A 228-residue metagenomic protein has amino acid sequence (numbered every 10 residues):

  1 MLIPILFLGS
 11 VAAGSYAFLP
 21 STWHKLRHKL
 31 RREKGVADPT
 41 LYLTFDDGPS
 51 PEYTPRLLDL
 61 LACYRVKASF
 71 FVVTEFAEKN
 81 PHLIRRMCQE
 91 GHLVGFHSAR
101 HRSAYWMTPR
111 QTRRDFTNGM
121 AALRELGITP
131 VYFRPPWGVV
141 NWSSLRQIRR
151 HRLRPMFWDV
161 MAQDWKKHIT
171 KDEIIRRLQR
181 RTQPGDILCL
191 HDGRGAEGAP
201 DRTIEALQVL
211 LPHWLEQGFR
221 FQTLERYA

Functional and structural regions predicted by a protein language model:
M1-L19: Hydrophobic alpha-helical topogenic segments used for membrane insertion/localization
L19-Y105, Q111, T117-A122, I128 (+1 more regions): Active-site beta->alpha N-cap acidic-glycine motif
S21-V36, C63-R65, E78, A199-A228: C-terminal domain-boundary segment and adjacent tail
D46, L61, F70, V94 (+4 more regions): Divalent metal-coordination and catalytic microenvironments
R85, P109-T117, I169-I175, D201-Q208: Charged helix-capping and loop-helix junction motifs
G95-S98, F157-V160, C189-G193: Short beta-strands and strand-loop turn motifs
V139, L145-R181, F219-R226: His/Asp/Glu-enriched short active-site or ligand-binding loop at hydrolase and phosphoryl-transfer sites
